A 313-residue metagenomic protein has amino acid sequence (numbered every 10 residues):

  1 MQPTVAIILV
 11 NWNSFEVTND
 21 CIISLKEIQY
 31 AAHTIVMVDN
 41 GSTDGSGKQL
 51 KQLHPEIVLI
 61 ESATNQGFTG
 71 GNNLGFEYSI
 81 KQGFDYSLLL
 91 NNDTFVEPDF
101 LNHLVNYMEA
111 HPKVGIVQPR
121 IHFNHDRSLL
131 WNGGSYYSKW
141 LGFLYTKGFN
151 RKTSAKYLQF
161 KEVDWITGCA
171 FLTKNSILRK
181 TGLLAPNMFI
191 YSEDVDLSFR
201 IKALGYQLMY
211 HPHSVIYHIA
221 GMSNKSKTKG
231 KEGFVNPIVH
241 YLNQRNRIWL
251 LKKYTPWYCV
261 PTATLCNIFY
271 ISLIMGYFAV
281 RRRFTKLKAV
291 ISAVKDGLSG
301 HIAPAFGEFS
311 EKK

Functional and structural regions predicted by a protein language model:
N19, D44-Q52: Acidic helix N-cap motif at the loop->helix transition within catalytic regions of sugar-transfer enzymes
I23-A32: Short, acidic, metal-binding catalytic loop of nucleotide-sugar glycosyltransferases
E61-Q82: Glycine-rich, basic loop-to-helix element that forms the pyrophosphate-binding segment of sugar-nucleotide handling
F84-F95: Short beta-strand-to-loop acidic/aromatic patch adjacent to the donor-nucleotide binding site
F95-W131, Y137-S138: Conserved donor NDP-sugar-binding/catalytic core segment of glycosyltransferases
S138-D164: Short, flexible, basic/aromatic active-site loop/helix in glycosyltransferases
D164-L183, N187-Y217: A short, conserved alpha-helix in the catalytic core of glycosyltransferases
P256-K313: Non-catalytic, C-terminal membrane-associated alpha-helical segments of glycosyltransferases
